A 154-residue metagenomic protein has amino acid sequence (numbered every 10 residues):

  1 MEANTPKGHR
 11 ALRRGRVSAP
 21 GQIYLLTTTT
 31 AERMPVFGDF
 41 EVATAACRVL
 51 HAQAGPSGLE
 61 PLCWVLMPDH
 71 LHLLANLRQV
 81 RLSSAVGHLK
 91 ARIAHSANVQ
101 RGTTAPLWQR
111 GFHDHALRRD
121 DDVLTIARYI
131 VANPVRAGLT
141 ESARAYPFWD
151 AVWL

Functional and structural regions predicted by a protein language model:
M1-L154: Short catalytic/metal-binding and nucleic-acid-binding patches
